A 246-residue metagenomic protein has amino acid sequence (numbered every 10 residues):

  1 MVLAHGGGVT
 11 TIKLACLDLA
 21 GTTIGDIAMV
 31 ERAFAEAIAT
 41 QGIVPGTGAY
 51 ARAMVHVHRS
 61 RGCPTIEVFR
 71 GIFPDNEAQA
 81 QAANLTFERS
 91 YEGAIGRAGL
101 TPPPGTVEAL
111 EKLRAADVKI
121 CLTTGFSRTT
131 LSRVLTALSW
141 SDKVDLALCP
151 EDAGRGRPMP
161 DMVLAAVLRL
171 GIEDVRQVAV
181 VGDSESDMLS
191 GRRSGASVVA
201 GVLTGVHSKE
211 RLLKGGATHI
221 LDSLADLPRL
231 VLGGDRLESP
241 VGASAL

Functional and structural regions predicted by a protein language model:
M1-L17, S239-L246: Non-catalytic pre-domain segments flanking phosphatase-related domains
T10-A116: N-terminal helical cap/lid subdomain that shapes the substrate entry/recognition surface in HAD-like hydrolases
A39-Q41, F69-P74, G99, V107-C121 (+2 more regions): Substrate-recognition/cap helix-loop segment adjacent to the acidic, metal-dependent catalytic center of Asp-based
G46-A49, D142-L146, D174-A179, V198: Short acidic capping loops at alpha-helix termini that bridge into adjacent secondary structure
S139-C149, R211-R229: Structural recognition of alpha->loop->beta junctions
R157-M188: Conserved Lys-Pro-Asp/Glu-containing loop-to-beta segment of HAD-superfamily phosphomonoesterases, centered on
A179-H219: Acidic, Mg2+-coordinating phosphoryl-transfer loop and its flanking beta/alpha structural elements, shared across
